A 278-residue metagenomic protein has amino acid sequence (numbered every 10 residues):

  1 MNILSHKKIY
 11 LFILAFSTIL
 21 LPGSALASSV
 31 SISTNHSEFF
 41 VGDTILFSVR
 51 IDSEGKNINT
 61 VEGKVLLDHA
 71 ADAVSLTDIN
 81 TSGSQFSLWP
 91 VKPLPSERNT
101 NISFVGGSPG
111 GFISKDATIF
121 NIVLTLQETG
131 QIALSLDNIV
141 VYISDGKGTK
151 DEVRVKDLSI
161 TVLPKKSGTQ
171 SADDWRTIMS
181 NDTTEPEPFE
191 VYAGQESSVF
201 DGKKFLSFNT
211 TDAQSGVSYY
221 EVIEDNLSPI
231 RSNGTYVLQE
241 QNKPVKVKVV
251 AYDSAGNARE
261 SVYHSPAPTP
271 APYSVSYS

Functional and structural regions predicted by a protein language model:
M1-H6: N-terminal secretory signal peptides that target proteins for export/translocation
Y10-F12, F200: An internal, amphipathic alpha-helical element
F12-P22: Bacterial N-terminal signal peptides
F16-S17, S53, A267: Amphipathic, positively biased hydrophobic alpha-helical segments used for protein targeting and membrane insertion
A25-T183: Acidic, low-complexity intrinsically disordered segments
L163-S278: Low-complexity, disordered linker/stalk regions enriched in Pro/Thr/Ser/Gly
